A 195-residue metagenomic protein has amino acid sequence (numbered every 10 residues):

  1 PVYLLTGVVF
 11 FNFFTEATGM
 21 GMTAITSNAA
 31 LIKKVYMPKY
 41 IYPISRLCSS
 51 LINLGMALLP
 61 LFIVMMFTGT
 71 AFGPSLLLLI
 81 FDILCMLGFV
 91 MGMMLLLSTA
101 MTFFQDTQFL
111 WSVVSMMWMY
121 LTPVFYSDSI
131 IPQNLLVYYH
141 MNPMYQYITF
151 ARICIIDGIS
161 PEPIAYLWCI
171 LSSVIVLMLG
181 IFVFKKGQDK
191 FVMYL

Functional and structural regions predicted by a protein language model:
P1-F67, F109, V113, M119: Hydrophobic alpha-helical transmembrane segments of multi-pass membrane transport proteins
V2-Y3, F10-T15, I44-S45, P74-D82 (+2 more regions): Short alpha-helical transmembrane interface motifs in multi-pass membrane proteins
V9-G21, L87-A100, Y120-S129, G180-I181: Transmembrane alpha-helical segments that form the membrane-embedded catalytic/substrate-channel core of multi-pass
K33-K34, M65-M66, T99-F103, I153 (+1 more regions): Transmembrane helix-loop junction
K39, S45-V114, I159-F182: Alpha-helical transmembrane segments and their short interhelical loops
Y120-L167: Short hydrophobic, aromatic-rich alpha-helical segments embedded in or entering the lipid bilayer of multi-pass
Q188-L195: Short cytosolic juxtamembrane segments of multi-pass membrane proteins
